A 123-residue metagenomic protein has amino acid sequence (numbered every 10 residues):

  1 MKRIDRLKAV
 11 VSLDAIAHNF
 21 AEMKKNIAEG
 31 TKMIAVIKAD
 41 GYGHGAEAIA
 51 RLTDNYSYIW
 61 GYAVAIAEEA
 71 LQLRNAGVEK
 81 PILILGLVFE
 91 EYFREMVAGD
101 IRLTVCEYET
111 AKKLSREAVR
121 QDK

Functional and structural regions predicted by a protein language model:
K2-H18, A28-K123: Active-site-proximal beta-alpha core segment in soluble small-molecule metabolic enzymes
